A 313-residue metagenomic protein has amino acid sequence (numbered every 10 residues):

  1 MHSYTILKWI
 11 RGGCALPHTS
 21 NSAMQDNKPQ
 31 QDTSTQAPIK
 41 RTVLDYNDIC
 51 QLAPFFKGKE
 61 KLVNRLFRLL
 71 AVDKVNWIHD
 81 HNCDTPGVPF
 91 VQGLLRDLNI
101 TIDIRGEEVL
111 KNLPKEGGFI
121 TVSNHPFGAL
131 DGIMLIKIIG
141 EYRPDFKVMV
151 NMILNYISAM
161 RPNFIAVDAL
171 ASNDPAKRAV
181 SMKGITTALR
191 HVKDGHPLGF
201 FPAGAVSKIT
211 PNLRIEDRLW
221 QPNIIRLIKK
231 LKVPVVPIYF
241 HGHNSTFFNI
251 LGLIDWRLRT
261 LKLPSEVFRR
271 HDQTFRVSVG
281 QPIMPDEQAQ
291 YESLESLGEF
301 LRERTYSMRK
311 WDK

Functional and structural regions predicted by a protein language model:
H2-Y4, H18: Intrinsic-disorder-associated, low-complexity terminal segments enriched in Asp/Asn/His/Tyr and depleted of Lys/Arg
W9-I10, P17-V122, G132-M134, E141-D145 (+1 more regions): Membrane-anchoring hydrophobic helices of lipid-metabolizing enzymes
Q25, T35, R41-L44, S181-K313: Non-catalytic C-terminal accessory region of glycerolipid acyltransferases and related lyso-lipid remodeling enzymes
D84, I100-D103, K177-M182, D217-R218: A conditional alpha-helix N-cap/helix-loop micro-motif detector
I120-V122, A166, G199-F201: Structural motif
H125-A129, V206-S207: Gly/Ser/Thr-rich loops at beta-strand to alpha-helix junctions that form or flank small-molecule/cofactor-binding
K137-G140, E216-R218: Glycine-rich, phosphate-binding/catalytic loops in enzymes
G140, D145-S181, I185-T186: Conserved nucleotide-cofactor-binding alpha/beta core module
